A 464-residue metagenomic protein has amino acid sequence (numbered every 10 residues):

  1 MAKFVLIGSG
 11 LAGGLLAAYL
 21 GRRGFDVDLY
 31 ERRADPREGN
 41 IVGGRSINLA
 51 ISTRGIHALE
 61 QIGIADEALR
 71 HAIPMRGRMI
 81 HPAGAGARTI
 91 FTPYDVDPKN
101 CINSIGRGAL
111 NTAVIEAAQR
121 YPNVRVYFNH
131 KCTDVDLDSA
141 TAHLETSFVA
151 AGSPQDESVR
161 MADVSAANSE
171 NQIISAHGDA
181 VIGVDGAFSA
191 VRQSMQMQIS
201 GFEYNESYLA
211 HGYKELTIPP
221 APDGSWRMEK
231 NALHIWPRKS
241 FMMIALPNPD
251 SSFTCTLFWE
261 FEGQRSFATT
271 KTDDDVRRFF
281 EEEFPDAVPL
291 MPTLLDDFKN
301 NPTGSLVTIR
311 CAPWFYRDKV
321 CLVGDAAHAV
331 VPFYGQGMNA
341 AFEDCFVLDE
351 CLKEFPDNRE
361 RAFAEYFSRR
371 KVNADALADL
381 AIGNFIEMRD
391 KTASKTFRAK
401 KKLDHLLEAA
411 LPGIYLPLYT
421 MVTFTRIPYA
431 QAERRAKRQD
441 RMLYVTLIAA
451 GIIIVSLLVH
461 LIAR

Functional and structural regions predicted by a protein language model:
A2-A83, P98-A109, E116, A180: Glycine-rich FAD cofactor-binding loop and adjacent beta-loop-alpha segment at the N-terminus of flavoprotein
S9-A18, R22, I182-G183, L216 (+1 more regions): Conserved mid-domain beta->alpha element of the FAD-binding
A34, F188, H328: Short, glycine/acidic-enriched loop or turn micro-motifs at the edges of active sites
R70-P74, E282-K299, P356-A364, A374-D379: Acidic/histidine metal-binding catalytic segments
A87-I105, F258: Helix-loop-beta segment of a Rossmann-like dinucleotide-binding subdomain
E116, Y121, H130-P154, D163 (+2 more regions): Conserved FAD-binding catalytic core of PHBH/FMO-like flavoproteins
R125-Y127: General small-molecule cofactor/ligand-binding pocket signal
E350-R464: C-terminal helical "tail/cap" subdomain of flavin- and related membrane-associated enzymes
